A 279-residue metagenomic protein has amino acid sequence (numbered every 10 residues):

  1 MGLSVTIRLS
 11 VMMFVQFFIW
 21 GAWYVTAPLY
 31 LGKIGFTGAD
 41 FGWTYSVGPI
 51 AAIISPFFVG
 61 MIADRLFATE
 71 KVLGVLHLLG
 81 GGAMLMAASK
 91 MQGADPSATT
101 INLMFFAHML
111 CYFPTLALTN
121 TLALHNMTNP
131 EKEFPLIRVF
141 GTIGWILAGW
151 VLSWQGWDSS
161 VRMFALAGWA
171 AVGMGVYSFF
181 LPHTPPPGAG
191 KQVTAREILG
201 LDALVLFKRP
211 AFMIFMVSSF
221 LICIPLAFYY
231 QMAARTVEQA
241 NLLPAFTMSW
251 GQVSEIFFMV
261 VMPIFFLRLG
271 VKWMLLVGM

Functional and structural regions predicted by a protein language model:
M1-L3, L181-V217: Juxtamembrane intracellular "pre-TM" segments in multi-pass secondary transporters
G2-P49, A211-S249: Helix-loop boundary and gating motifs at the non-cytosolic
F14, A83, P96-L118, L122 (+1 more regions): Hydrophobic core of transmembrane alpha-helices in multi-pass small-molecule transporters, especially MFS/SLC-type
P49-F57, W145-I146, Q252-V260: Residue-level signature of mid-helix packing/kink "hotspots" within the transmembrane helices of 12-pass Major
A52, E131-L152: Glycine-rich segments within core transmembrane alpha-helices of 12-TM secondary carriers
I54-A68, G156, F258-V271: Helix-to-loop junctions at the C-terminal end of transmembrane segments in multipass secondary transporters
K71-M86, W273-M279: Structural signature of the two symmetry-related core transmembrane helices
A148, M163-F180: Symmetry-related core transmembrane helices of the 12-TM Major Facilitator Superfamily/SLC fold
